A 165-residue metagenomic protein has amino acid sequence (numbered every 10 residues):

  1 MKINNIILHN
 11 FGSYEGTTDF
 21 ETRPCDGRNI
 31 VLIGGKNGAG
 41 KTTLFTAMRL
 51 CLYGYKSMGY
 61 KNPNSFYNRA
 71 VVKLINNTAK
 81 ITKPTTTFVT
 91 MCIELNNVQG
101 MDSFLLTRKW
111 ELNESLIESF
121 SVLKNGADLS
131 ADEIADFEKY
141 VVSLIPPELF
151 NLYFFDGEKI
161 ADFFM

Functional and structural regions predicted by a protein language model:
M1-Y53: Pre-Walker A-like glycine/lysine-rich segment at the N-terminus of P-loop NTPase domains
K2, T82-T90, E111-F120: A short, compositionally biased
I7, T90-E94, T107-K109: Residue-level recognition of well-ordered beta-strand positions that form the cores of beta-sheet-rich folds across
N10, M91-Q99, V122-D128: Short acidic, glycine-rich loop/turn motifs
V31-G35, F45-S103, D132-D136, Y140-I145: Conserved P-loop NTP-binding catalytic core
N62-R69, M101-Y153, G157, M165: Glycine-rich phosphate-binding loops of NTPases
I93, D156-K159: A short hydrophobic beta-strand->loop->alpha-helix junction that borders the nucleotide-binding pocket of P-loop NTPases
